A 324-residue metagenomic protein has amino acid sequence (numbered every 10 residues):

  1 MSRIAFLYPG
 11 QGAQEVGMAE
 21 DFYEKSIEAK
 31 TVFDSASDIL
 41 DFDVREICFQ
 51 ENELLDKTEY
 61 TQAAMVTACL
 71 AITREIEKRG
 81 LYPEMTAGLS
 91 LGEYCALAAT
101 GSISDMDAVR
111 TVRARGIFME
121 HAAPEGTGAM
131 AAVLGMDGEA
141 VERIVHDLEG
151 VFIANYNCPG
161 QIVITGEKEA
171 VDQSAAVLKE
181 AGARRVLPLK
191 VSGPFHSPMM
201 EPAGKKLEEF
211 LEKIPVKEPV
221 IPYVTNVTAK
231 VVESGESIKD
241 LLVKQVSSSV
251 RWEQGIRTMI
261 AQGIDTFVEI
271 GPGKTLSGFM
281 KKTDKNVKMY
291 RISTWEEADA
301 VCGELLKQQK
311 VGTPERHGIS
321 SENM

Functional and structural regions predicted by a protein language model:
S2-A140, R185, L189, T266-E296: FabD-like malonyl-/acyl-CoA
Q11-A13, L40, T100-S247: Alpha/beta catalytic cores of group-transfer enzymes, especially the acyltransferase/condensing modules of polyketide
E28, T67-A68, A170, K206 (+1 more regions): Charged catalytic carboxylate motif
T61-A63, P194, S249: Glycine-rich phosphate/pyrophosphate-binding beta-alpha loops
E77, K179, I260-A261: Non-catalytic positions within long, well-ordered alpha-helices that form the structural scaffold/packing of enzyme
S247-I264: A short, acidic, amphipathic alpha-helical segment used as a generic capping/interface helix at domain edges
T283-V311, E315, I319-M324: Short, basic/aromatic-enriched C-terminal tail that caps enzymatic domains
